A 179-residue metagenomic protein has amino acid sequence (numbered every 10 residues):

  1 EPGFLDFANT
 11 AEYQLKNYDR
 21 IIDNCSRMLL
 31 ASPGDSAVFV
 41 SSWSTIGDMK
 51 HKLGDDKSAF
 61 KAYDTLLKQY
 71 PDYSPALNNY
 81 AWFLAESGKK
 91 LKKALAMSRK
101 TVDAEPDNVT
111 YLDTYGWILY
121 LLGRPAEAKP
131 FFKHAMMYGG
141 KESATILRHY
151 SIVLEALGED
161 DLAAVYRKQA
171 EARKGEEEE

Functional and structural regions predicted by a protein language model:
G3-F4, V38, S42, A76 (+2 more regions): TPR alpha-solenoid repeat register
T10, D48, W82-F83, W117 (+1 more regions): Residue-level recognition of tetratricopeptide repeat
Q14, T45, K52, E86-S87 (+2 more regions): Register position in tetratricopeptide repeats
P33, A37, P71, P106 (+2 more regions): Short coil turns that delineate tetratricopeptide repeat
